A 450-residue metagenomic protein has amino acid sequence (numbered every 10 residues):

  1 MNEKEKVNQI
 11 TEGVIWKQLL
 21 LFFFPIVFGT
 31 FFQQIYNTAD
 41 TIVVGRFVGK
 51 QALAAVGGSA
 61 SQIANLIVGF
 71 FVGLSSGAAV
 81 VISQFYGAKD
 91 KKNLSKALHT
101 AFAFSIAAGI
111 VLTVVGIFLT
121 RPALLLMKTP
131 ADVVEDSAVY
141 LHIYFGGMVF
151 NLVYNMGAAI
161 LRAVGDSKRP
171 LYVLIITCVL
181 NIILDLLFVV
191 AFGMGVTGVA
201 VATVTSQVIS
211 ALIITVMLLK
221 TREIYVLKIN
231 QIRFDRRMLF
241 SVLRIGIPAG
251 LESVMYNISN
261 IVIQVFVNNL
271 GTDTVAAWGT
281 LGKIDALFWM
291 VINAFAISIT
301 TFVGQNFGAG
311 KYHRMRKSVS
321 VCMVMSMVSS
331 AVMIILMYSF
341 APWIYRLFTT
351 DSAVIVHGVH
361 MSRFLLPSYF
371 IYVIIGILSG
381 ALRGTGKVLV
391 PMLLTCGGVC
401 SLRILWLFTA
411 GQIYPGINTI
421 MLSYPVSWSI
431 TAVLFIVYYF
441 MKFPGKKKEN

Functional and structural regions predicted by a protein language model:
M1-F23, I82-G147, A191-I247, V303-S368 (+1 more regions): Short alpha-helical transmembrane segments in multi-pass integral membrane proteins
E12, W16-I35, A39, I63-F70 (+8 more regions): Residue-level signal for short hydrophobic patches within transmembrane helices of multi-pass membrane transporters
L21-D40, I143, Y154, T177 (+4 more regions): Transmembrane helical elements of multi-pass membrane transporters/channels
F31, I35-A54, L124-A131, L187-M194 (+4 more regions): Helix-terminus/linker motif at the lipid-water interface of multi-pass membrane proteins
V48-Q62, S137, L141, A200 (+3 more regions): Small-residue hotspots at the loop-to-helix junctions and early N-terminal turns of transmembrane alpha-helices
L53-V114, N151-P170, A277-A341, Y372-T395: Small-residue-rich hydrophobic transmembrane alpha-helices
N65-L66, N181-D185, A211-T215, L287-M290 (+3 more regions): Hydrophobic transmembrane alpha-helices of multi-pass small-molecule transporters
S75, I143-R162, P170-C178, V199-I214 (+4 more regions): Short runs within selected transmembrane alpha-helices of multi-pass transporters and secretion channels
